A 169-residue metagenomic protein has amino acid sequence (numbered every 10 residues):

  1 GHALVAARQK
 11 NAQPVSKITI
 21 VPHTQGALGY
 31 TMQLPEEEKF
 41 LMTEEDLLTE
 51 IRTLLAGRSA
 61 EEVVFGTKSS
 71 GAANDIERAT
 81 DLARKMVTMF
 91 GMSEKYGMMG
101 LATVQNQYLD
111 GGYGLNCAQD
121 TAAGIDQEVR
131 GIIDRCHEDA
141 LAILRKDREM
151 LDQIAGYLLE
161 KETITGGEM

Functional and structural regions predicted by a protein language model:
A3-M169: Soluble catalytic regions of large protease machineries
